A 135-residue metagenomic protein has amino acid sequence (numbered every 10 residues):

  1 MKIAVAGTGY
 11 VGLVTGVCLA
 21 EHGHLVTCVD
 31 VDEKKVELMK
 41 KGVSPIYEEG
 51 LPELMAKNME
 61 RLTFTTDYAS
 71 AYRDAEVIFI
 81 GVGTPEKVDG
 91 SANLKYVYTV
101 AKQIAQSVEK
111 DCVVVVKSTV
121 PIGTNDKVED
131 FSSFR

Functional and structural regions predicted by a protein language model:
K2, L25, V31-V77, G83-S91 (+1 more regions): Conserved N-terminal Rossmann-fold NAD(P) cofactor-binding segment
T8-G9: Glycine-rich Rossmann-fold phosphate-binding loop(s) that bind the pyrophosphate of adenine dinucleotide cofactors
G12-L13: N-terminal Rossmann-fold NAD(P) dinucleotide-binding loop
G16, A20-E21: Gly/Ala-rich phosphate-binding loop of Rossmann-like dinucleotide-binding domains, activating on the conserved
E86-R135: Rossmann-like NAD(P)(H) cofactor-binding subdomain of soluble oxidoreductases
